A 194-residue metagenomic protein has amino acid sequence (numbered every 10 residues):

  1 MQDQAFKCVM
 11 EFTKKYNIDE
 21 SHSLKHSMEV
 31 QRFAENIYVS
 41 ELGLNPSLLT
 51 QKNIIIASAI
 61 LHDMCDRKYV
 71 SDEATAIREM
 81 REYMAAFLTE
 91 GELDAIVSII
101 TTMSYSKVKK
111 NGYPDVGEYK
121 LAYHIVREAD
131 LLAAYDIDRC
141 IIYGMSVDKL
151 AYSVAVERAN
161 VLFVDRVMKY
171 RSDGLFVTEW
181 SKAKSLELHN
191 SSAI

Functional and structural regions predicted by a protein language model:
M1-T13, E35: Short alpha-helical hairpin
K15-D19, I37, E41, M64-R67 (+3 more regions): Alpha-helix C-capping/helix-to-loop hinge sites
Y16-S47, L61, V108-I194: Divalent metal-dependent phosphate-bond-processing catalytic cores, especially two-metal-ion Mg2+/Mn2+ enzymes that act
V30-E35, D72-A86: An active-site-proximal "capping" alpha-helix that borders the catalytic cofactor pocket
N45-Q51, G91-L93: Short helix-terminating capping/connector loops at secondary-structure junctions
T50-D72, A76, V97-S106, D130: His-Asp-centered metal-binding catalytic motifs of divalent-metal-dependent phosphohydrolases/nucleases
E79-D115: Hydrophobic, well-structured mid-protein blocks that either form specific transmembrane helices
